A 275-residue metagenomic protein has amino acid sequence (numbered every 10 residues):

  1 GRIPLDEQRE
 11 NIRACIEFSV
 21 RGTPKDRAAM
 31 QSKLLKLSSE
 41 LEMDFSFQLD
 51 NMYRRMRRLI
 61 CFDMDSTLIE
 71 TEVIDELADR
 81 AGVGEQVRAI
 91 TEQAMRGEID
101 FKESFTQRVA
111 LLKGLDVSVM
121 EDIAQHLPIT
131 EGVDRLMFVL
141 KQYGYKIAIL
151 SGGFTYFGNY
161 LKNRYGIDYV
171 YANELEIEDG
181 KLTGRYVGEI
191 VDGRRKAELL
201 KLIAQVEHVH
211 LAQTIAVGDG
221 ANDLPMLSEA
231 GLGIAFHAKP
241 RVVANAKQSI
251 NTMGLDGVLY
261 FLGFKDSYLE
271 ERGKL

Functional and structural regions predicted by a protein language model:
G1-F62, K274-L275: Non-catalytic pre-domain segments flanking phosphatase-related domains
E7-Q8, L111, E176: Flexible hinge/switch segments at interdomain interfaces of large molecular machines
P24, A28, L68-T71, G84 (+5 more regions): Electropositive phosphate-/nucleotide-binding environments in soluble metabolic enzymes
S32, G114-L275: C-terminal cap/substrate-recognition subdomain and adjoining C-terminal extension of metal-dependent phosphatase-like
F47-R58, A94-G114, L269-L275: Long, charged amphipathic helices and adjacent flexible linkers at domain junctions
M52-I99: Active-site neighborhood of HAD-like aspartate-dependent phosphohydrolases
A89-Q93, F105, L136: Short coil/turn segments at secondary-structure boundaries
